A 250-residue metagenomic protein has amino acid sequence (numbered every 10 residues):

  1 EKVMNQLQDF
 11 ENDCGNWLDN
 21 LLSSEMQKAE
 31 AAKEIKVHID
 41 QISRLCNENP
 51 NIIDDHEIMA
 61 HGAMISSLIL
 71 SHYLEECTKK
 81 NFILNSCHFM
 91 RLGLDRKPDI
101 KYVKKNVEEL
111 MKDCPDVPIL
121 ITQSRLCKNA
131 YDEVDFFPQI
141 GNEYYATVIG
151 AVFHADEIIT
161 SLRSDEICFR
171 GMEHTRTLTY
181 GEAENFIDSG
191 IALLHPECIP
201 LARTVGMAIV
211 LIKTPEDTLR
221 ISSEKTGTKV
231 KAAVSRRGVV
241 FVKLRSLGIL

Functional and structural regions predicted by a protein language model:
E1-K2, Q6-N12, N16-A29, D40-N51 (+1 more regions): C-terminal catalytic "cap/lid" subdomain
